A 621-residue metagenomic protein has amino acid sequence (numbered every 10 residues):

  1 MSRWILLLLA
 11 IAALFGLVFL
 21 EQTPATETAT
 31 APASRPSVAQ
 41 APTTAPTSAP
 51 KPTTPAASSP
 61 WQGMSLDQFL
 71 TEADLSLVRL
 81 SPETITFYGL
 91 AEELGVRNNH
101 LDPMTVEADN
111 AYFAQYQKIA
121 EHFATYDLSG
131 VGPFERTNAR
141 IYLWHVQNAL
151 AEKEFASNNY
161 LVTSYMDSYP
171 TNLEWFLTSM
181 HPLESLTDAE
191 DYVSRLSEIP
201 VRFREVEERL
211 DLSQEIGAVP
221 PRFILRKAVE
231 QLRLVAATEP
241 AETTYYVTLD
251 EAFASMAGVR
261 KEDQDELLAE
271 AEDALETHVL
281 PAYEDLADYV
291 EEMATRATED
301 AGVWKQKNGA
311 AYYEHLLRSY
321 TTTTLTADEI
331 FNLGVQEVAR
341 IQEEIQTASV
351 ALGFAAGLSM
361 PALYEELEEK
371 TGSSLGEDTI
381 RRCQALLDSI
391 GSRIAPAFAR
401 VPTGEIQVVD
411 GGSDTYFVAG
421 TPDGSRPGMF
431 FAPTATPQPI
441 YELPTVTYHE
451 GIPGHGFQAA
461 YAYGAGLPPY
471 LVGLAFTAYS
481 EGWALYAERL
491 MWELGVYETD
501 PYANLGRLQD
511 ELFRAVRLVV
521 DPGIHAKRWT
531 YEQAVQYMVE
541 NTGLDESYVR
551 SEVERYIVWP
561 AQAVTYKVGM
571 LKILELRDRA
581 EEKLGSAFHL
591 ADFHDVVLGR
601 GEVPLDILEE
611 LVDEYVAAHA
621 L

Functional and structural regions predicted by a protein language model:
M1-A25: Sec-dependent N-terminal signal peptides
T23-A33: Ser/Thr/Pro/Gly-rich low-complexity linker/stalk segments immediately outside membranes or between
P32-P42, P46-L621: N-terminal maturation segment of proteins
